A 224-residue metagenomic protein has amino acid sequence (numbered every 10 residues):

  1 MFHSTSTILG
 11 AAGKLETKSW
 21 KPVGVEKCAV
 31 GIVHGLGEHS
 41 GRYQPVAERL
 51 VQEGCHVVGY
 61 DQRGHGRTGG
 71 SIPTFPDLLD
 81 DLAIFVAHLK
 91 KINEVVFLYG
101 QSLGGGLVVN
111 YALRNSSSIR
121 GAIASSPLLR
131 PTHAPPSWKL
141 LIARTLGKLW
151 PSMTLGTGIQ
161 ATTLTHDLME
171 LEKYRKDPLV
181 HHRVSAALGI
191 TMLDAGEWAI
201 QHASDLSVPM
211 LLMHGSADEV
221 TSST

Functional and structural regions predicted by a protein language model:
M1-G24: N-terminal cap/lid segment of alpha/beta-hydrolase-fold proteins
K27-G35: Short beta-strand element of the alpha/beta-hydrolase
G35-E38, S216: Active-site glycine-rich loops that stabilize anionic/oxyanionic intermediates across multiple enzyme folds
G37-S40, G66-V95: Catalytic nucleophile-loop/oxyanion-hole region of alpha/beta-hydrolase and closely related hydrolase-like folds
R42, A47-G70: Conserved alpha/beta-hydrolase
Q101-S185: Alpha/beta-hydrolase-fold enzymes
L206, L212-H214, D218: Short beta-strand/loop motif that positions the catalytic acidic residue of the alpha/beta-hydrolase fold
E219-T224: Conserved alpha/beta-hydrolase "acid-adjacent" motif
